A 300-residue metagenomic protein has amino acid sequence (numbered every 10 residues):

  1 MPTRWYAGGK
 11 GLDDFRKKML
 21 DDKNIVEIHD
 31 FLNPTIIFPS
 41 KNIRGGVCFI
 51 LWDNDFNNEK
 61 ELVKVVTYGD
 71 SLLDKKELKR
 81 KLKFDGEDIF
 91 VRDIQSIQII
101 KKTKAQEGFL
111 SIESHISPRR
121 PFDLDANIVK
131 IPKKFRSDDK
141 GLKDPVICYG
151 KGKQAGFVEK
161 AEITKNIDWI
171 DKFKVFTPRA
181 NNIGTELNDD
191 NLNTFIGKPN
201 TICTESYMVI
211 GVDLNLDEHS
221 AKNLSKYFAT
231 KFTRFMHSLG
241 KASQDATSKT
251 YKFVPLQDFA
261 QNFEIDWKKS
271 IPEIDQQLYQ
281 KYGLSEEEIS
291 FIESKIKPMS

Functional and structural regions predicted by a protein language model:
M1-I36, F49-I50, L224: Conserved Class I SAM-dependent methyltransferase catalytic core
Y6-A7, I183-E186, M299: Flexible loop/turn segments at secondary-structure boundaries
F38-T204, I210-E286: C-terminal substrate-recognition regions of SAM-dependent nucleic acid methyltransferases
E287-S300: Short, amphipathic C-terminal "tail helix"
